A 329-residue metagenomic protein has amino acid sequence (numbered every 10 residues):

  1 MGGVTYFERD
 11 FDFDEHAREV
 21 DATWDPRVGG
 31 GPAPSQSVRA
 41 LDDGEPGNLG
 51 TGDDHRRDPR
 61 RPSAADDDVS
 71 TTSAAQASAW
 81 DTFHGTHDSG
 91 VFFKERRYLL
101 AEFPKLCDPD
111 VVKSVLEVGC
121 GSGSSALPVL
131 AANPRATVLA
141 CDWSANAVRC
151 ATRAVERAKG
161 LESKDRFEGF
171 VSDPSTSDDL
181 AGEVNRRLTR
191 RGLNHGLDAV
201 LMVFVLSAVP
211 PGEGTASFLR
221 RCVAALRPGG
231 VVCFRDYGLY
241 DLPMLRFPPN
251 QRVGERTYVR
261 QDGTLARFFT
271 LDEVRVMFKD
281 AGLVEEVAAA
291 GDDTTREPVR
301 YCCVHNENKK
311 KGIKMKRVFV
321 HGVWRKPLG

Functional and structural regions predicted by a protein language model:
M1-S73: N-terminal auxiliary segments of SAM/dcSAM-dependent transferases
V91-V112, P128: Conserved alpha-helix/loop element of class I SAM-dependent methyltransferases that forms part of the SAM/SAH-binding
S114-A181: Class I SAM-dependent methyltransferase SAM/SAH-binding core
L180-V200: A short acidic, Gly/Pro-enriched loop at the edge of an enzyme's catalytic core that lines a small-molecule cofactor
L197-E213: A short SAM/SAH-binding and catalytic strip from SAM-dependent methyltransferases
A216-V231: A short glycine-rich, Lys/Arg-flanked "PGG" loop and its adjoining helix->strand segment in the class I
G238-N308: C-terminal alpha-helical "lid/dimerization" subdomain adjacent to the S-adenosyl-L-methionine
C302-G329: Core SAM-dependent methyltransferase catalytic element
